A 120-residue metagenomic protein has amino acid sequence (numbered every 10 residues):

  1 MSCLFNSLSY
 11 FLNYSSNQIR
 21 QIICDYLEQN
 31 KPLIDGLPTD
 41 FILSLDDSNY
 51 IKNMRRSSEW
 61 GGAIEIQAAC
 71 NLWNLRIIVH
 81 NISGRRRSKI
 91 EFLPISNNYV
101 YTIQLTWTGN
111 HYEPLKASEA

Functional and structural regions predicted by a protein language model:
M1, D47-S48, L93: A generic structural signal for ordered alpha-helices
M1-P38, W73: Active-site nucleophile-adjacent alpha helix/oxyanion-hole segment immediately C-terminal to the catalytic cysteine
Y14, L45, G61-I64: Short coil/turn linker and secondary-structure boundary residues
I19-Y26, L37-D46, S83-K89: Short amphipathic alpha-helical segments embedded in low-complexity Lys/Glu-rich regions
Q29-R56, N71-L75, V79: Acidic, glycine-rich loop-and-strand cores that form catalytic or ligand-binding grooves in diverse globular domains
R55-A120: Deubiquitinase catalytic domains
